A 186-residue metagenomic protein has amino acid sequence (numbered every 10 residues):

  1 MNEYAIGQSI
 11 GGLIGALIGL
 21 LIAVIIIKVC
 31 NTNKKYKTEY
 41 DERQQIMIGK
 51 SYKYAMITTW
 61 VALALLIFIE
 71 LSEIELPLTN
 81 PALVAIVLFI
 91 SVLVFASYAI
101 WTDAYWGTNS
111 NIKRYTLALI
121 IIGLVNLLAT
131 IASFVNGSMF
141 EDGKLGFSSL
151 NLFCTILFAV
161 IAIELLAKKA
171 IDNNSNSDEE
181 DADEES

Functional and structural regions predicted by a protein language model:
N2-V24: Hydrophobic transmembrane alpha-helical segments in integral membrane proteins
N2-Y4, L71-L78, F134-L145: Membrane-interface helix termini and inter-helical loops of multi-pass transporters
G19-Y36, A85-D103, A167-D172: Membrane-water interface of transmembrane alpha-helices
T32-M47, E179-D181: Cytosolic, membrane-interface loops and tails of multi-pass inner-membrane proteins
K50-E70: A generic, lipid-embedded transmembrane alpha helix
W60-L66, I122-E141: Hydrophobic alpha-helical transmembrane segments in multi-pass integral membrane proteins
L71-A99, S149-A162: Hydrophobic alpha-helical transmembrane segments and immediately flanking/interface helices in integral membrane
N174-S186: Short, highly charged, low-complexity non-transmembrane loops/tails of multi-pass membrane proteins
